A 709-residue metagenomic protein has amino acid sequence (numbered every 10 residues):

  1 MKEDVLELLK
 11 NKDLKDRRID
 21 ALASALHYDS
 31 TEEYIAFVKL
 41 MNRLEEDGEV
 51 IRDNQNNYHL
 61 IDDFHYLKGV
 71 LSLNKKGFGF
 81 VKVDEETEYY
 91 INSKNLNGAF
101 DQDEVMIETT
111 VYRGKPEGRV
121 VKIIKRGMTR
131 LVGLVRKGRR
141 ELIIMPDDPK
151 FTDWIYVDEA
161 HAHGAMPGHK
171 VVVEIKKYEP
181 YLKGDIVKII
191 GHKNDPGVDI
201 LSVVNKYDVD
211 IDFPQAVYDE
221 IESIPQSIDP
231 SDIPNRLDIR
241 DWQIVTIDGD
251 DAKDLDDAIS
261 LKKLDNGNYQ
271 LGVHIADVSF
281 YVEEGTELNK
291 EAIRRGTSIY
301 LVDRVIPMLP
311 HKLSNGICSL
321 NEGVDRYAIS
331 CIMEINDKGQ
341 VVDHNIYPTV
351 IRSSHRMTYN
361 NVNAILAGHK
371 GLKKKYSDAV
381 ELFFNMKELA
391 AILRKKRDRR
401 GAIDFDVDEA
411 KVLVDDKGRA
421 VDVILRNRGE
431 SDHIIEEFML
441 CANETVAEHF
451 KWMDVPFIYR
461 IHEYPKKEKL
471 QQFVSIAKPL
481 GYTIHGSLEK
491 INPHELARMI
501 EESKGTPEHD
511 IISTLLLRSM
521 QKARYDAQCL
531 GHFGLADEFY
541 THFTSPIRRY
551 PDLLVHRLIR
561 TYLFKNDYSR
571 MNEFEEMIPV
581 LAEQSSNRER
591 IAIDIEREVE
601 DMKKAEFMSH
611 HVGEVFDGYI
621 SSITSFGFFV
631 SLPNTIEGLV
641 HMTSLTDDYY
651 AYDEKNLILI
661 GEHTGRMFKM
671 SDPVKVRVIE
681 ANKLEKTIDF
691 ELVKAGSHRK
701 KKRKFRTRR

Functional and structural regions predicted by a protein language model:
M1-G272, S279-D325, R356, N363-A364 (+2 more regions): Charge-lined substrate channels and their catalytic hotspots, especially those that engage the 3′ end of RNA
S24, S202-V209, A216-T646, S671 (+3 more regions): Electropositive polyanion-binding surfaces
S30, Q55-N57, E654, P673 (+2 more regions): Short linear motifs in intrinsically disordered/low-complexity regions
D53, P146, N336, D415 (+3 more regions): Acidic/polar residues at beta-strand termini and the immediately following turn/coil
E88-N92, F151-V157, I636-Y652: A short macromolecule-binding patch
I189-I190, E691-H698: Short beta-strand-to-coil "C-cap" segments at the C-terminal boundary of structured domains/repeats, marking
L535-E538, H542, E654-T664: Short beta-alpha connecting loops at secondary-structure transitions that line or flank enzyme active sites
